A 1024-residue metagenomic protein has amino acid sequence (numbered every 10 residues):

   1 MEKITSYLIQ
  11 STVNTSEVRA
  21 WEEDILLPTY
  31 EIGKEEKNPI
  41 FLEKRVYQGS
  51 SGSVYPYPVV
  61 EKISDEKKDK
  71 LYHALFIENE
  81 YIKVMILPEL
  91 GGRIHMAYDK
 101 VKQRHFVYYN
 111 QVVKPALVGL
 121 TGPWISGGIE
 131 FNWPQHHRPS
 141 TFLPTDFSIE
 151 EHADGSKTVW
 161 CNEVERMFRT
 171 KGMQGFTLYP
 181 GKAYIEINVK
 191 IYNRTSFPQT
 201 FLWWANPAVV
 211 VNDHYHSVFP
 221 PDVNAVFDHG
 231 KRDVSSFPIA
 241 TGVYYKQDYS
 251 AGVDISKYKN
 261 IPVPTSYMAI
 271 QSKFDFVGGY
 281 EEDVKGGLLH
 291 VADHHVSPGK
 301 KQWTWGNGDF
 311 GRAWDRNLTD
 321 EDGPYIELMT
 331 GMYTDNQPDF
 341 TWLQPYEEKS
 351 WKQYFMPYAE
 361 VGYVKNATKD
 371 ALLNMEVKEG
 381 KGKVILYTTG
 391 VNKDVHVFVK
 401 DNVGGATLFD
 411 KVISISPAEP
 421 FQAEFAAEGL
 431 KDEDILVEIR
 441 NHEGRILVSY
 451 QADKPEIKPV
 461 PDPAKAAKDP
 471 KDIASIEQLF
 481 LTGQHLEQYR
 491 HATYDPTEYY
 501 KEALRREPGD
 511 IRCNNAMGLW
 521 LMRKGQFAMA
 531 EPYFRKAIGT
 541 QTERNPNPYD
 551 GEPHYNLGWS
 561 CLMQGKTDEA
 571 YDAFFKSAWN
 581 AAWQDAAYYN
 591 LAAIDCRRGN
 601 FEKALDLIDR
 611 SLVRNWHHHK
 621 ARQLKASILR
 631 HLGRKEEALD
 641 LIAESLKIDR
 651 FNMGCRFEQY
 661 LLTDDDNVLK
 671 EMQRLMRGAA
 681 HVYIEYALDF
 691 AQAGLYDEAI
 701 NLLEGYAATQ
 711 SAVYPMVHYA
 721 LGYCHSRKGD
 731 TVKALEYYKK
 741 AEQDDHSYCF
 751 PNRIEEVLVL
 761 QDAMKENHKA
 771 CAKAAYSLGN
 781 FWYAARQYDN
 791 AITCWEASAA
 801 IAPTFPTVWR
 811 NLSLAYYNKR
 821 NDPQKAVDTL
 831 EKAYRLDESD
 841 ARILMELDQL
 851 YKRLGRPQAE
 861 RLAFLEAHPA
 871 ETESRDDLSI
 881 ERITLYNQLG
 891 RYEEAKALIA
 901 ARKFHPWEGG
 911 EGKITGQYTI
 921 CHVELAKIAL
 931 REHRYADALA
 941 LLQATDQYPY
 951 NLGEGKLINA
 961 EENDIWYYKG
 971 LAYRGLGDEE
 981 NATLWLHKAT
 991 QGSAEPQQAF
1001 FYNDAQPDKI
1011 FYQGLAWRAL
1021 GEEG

Functional and structural regions predicted by a protein language model:
E2-R19, E23-E43, L75, I82-M85 (+7 more regions): A contiguous, surface-exposed recognition patch within enzymatic or periplasmic domains that forms
K37-K70, A74-E78, S126-A183, G311-T341: Extended, loop-rich substrate-binding clefts of extracytoplasmic carbohydrate-active enzymes
E477-Q478, R512, E552, A586 (+12 more regions): Start-of-helix register in tetratricopeptide repeats
Q484-H485, L519, W559, A593 (+11 more regions): Residue-level recognition of tetratricopeptide repeat
P496, A530, A570, A604 (+9 more regions): Single-residue signature of alpha-solenoid repeat helices
Y500, F534, F574, I608 (+11 more regions): Hydrophobic/aromatic packing residues within the alpha-helices of TPR/SEL1-like helical repeat arrays
P508, T542, P548, A582 (+12 more regions): Short coil turns that delineate tetratricopeptide repeat
